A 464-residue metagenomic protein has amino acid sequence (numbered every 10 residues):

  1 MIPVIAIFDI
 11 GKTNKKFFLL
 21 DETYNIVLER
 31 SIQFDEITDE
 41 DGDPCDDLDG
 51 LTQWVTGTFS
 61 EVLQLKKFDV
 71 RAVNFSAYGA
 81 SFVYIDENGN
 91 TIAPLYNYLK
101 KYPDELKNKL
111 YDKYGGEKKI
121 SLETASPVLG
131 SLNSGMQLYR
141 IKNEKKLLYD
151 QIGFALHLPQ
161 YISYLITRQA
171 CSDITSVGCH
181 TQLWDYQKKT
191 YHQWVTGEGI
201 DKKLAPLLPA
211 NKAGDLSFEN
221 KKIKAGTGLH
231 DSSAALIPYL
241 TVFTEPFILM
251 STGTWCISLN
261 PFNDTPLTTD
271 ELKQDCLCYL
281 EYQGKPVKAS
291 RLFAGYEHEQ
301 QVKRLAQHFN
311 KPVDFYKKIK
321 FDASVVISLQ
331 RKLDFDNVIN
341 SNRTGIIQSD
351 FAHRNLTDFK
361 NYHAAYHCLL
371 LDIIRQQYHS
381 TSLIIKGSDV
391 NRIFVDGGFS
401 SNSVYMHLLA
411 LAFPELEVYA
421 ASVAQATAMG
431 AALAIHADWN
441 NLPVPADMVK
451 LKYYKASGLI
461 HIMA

Functional and structural regions predicted by a protein language model:
M1-L95, D104, N108, Q151 (+5 more regions): N-terminal glycine/serine-rich phosphate-binding loop of ATP-dependent small-molecule kinases, especially carbohydrate
I7, D112-S126, K142-I152, H157 (+5 more regions): Active-site core segments that coordinate phosphate-bearing ligands/cofactors across diverse enzyme families
G11-T13, D69-R71, S76-Y78, S134 (+4 more regions): Short, basic and Ser/Thr-rich N-terminal targeting/leader segments
K16, G57-R71, S131-R140, K145-K146 (+1 more regions): Conserved phosphate-binding loops in N-terminal lobes of ATP-dependent enzymes of the actin/Hsp70/sugar-kinase
K66-N97, A125-L132, S163-D185, L208 (+1 more regions): Short beta-strand-loop/turn "lid" adjacent to the catalytic site in phosphate-handling enzymes
S76-S81, A210-K212, T252-W255, R392-S400: Glycine-rich beta-strand-to-loop/alpha-helix junction loops that act as flexible
K100: Carbohydrate-associated surface elements
Q193-K212: A conserved helix-loop-beta module that forms one wall/lid of the active-site cleft in ATP-utilizing catalytic domains
